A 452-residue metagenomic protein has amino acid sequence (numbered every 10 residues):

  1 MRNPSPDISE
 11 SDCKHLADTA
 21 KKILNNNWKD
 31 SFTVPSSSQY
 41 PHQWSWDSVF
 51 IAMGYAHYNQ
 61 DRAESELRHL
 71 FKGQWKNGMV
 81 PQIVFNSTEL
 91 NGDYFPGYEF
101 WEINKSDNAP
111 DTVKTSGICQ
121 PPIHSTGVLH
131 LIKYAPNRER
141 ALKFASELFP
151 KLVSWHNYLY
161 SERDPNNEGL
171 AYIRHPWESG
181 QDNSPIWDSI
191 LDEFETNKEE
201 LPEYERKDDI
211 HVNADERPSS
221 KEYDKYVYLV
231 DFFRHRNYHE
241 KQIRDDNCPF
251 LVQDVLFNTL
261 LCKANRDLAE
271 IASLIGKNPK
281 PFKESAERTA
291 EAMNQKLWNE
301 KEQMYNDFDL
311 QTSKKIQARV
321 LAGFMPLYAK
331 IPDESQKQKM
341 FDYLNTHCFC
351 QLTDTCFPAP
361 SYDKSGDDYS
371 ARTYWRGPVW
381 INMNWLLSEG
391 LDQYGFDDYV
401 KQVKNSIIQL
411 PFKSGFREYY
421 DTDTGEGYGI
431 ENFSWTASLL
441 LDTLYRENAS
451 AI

Functional and structural regions predicted by a protein language model:
R2-Q43, F71-D111, G169-Q253, E291-P378 (+1 more regions): Extended glycan-interaction surfaces of carbohydrate-active proteins
D12-A20, N59-K72, R138-L159, A264 (+3 more regions): Extended, well-ordered alpha-helical scaffold segments
H42-F50, Y58, T115-T126, E147-K151 (+4 more regions): Aromatic- and histidine-enriched alpha-helix N-cap/loop-to-helix transition segments that scaffold the rims
S48-N77, A322-P332, N384-D397: Alpha-helical support elements that line or immediately flank enzyme active sites and cofactor-binding pockets
G54, G127-H130, Y134, A264 (+4 more regions): Core register positions within helices of long alpha-helical scaffolds
K105-C119, I123-N137, L386-G390: Hydrophobic/aromatic-rich effector regions of fungal transcription factors
Q120-L191: Internal, well-ordered domain-core segments that constitute the primary functional module of diverse proteins
F250-S285, T289-E291, T373, P378-W385 (+2 more regions): Long, repeat-rich segments with strong aromatic
